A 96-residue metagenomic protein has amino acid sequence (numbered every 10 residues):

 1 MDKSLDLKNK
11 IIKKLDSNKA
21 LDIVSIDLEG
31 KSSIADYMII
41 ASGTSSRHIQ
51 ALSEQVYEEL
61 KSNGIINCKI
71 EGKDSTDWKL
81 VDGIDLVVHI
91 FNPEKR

Functional and structural regions predicted by a protein language model:
M1-G30, R47-A51, E58-K61, G72-D77 (+2 more regions): Long, contiguous binding/interaction regions
S32-D36, D82-D85: A short, glycine/Asx- and small/polar-enriched loop/turn that sits immediately N-terminal to a beta-strand
I40-S42: Short hydrophobic/aromatic beta-strand micro-patches that form the beta-sheet surface supporting nucleotide- or nucleic
N63-N67: Active-site cofactor/substrate anionic-group-binding motifs, chiefly glycine- and Lys/Arg-rich phosphate-binding loops
